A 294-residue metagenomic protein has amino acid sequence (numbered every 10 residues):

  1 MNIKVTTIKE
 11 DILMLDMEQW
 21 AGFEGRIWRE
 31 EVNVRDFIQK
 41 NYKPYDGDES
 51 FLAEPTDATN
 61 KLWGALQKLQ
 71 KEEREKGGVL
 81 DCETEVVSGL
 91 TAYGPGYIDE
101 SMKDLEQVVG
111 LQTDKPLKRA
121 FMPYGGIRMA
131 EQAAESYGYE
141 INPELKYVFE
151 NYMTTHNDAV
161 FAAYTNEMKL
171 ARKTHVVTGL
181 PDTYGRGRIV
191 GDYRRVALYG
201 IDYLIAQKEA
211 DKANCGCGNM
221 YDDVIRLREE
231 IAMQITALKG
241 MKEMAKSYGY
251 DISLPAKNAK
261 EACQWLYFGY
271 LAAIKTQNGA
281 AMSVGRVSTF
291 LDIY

Functional and structural regions predicted by a protein language model:
M1-Y294: Catalytic cofactor-binding cores of redox enzymes
